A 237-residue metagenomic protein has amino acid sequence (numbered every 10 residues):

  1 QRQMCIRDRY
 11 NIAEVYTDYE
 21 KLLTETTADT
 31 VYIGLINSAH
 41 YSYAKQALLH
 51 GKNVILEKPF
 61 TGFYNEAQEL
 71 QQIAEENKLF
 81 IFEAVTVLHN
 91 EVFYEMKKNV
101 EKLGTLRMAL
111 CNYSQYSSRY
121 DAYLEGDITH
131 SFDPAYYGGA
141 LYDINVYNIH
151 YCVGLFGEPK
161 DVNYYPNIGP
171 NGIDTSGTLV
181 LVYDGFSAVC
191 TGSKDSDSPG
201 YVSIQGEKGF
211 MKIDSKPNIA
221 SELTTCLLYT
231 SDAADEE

Functional and structural regions predicted by a protein language model:
R2-D8, Y229-E237: Conserved small/polar residues in nucleotide/adenosyl-binding loops
Y10-I73: Beta-loop-alpha module in the N-terminal Rossmann-like domain of NAD(P)-dependent dehydrogenases, especially those
L56-E57, I81-E83, I213: Hydrophobic residues in well-ordered beta-strands that form the structural core
E69-T86, R107: Rossmann-fold dehydrogenase core element
V87-V162: Predominantly a Rossmann-like dinucleotide-binding segment in NAD(P)-dependent oxidoreductases
I149-I219: Contiguous beta-strand/loop segments that form the cofactor/metal-binding neighborhood of enzyme cores
